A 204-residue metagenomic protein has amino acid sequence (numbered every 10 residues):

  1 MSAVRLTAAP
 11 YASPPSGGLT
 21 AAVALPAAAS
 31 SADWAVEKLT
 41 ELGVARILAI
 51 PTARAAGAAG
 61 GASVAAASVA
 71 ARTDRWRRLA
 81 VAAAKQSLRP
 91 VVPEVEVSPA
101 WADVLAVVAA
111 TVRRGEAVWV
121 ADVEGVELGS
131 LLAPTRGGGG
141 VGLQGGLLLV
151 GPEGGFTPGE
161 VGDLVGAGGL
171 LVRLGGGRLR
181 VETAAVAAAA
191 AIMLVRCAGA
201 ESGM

Functional and structural regions predicted by a protein language model:
A3-W119: RNA substrate-binding interface of SAM-dependent RNA methyltransferases
S16-T20, G145-G146, G166-L174: Glycine/charged-rich beta-loop-alpha catalytic/anionic-binding loops adjacent to active sites
A27, E153-G154, G176-L179: Short, acidic/turn-prone active-site loops that include or flank metal/cofactor- and phosphate-binding residues
E37-L42, T135-G139, Q144, D163-G166 (+1 more regions): Short, solvent-exposed amphipathic alpha-helical segments in soluble enzyme and RNA/protein-processing domains
G61, L132-A133, E160-D163: Short amphipathic alpha-helical segments
P99-G146, V150: A mid-sequence, solvent-exposed acidic-amphipathic segment
G140-D163, V172: A C-terminal functional module that forms or caps the active site or interfaces directly with catalytic machinery
P158-M204: Structured adenosyl-cofactor binding patch, chiefly the S-adenosyl-L-methionine
